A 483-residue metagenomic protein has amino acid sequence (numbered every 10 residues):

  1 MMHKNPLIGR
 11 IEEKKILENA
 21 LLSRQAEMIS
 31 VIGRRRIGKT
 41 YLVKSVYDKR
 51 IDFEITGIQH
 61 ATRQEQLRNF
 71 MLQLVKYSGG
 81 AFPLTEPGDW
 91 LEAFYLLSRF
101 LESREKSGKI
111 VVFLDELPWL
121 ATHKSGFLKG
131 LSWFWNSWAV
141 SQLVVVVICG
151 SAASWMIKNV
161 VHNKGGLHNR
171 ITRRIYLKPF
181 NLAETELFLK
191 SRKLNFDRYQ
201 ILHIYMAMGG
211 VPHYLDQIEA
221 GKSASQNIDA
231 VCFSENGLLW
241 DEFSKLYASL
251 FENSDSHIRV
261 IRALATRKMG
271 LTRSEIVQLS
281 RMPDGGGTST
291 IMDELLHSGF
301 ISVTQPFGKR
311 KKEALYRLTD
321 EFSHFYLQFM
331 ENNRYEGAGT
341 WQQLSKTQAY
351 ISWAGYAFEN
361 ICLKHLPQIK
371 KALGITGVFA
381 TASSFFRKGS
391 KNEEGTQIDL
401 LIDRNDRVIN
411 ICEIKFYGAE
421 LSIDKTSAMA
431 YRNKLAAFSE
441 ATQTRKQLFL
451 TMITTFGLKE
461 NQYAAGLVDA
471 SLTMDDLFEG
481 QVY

Functional and structural regions predicted by a protein language model:
M1-Q348, L450: Phosphate-binding site recognition
P6, F307, A314-Y483: A cross-kingdom feature that marks ATP-driven nucleic-acid transaction machinery
